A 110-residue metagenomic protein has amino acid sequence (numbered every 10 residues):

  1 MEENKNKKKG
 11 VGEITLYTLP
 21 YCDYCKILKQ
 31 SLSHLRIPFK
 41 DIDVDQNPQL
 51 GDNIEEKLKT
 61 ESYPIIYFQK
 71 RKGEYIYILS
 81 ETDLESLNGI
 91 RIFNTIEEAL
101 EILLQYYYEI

Functional and structural regions predicted by a protein language model:
E2-P38: Local sequence-structure signature of Cys/Sec-based thiol-disulfide redox active-site neighborhoods
N6-K8, N47, E85: Compositionally biased, low-complexity repeat tracts
I14-L16, L32, I54, I66 (+2 more regions): Hydrophobic beta-strand residues in large extracellular and virion-surface proteins
D23, G51, E61, E85-S86 (+1 more regions): A broad, structure-centric signal for solvent-exposed, well-ordered loop/edge residues that line or flank functional
I27, S31, P38, E56-T60 (+2 more regions): Non-catalytic interaction surface on structured domains
V44-S62, Q69-K72, I92, L103-Y106: Thioredoxin-like thiol-disulfide oxidoreductase module
K70-I110: Non-catalytic, surface beta->alpha helical segment in thiol-disulfide oxidoreductase systems
